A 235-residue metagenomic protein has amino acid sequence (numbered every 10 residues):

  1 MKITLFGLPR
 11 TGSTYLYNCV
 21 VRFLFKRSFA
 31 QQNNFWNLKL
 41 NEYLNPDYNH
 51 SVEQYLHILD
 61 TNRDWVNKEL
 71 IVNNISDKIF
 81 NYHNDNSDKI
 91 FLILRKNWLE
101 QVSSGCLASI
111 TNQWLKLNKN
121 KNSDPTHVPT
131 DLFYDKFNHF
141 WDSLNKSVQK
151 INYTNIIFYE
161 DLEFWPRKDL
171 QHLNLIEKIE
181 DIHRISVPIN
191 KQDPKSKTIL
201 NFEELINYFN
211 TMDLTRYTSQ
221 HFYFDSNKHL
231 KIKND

Functional and structural regions predicted by a protein language model:
M1-T61: PAPS-dependent sulfotransferase catalytic core
K2-T4, R63-K68, T154: Residue-level preference for the first positions of well-ordered beta-strands
G7, V21, K26-N34, L59 (+5 more regions): Catalytic phosphate/metal-binding cores of nucleic-acid and nucleotide-processing enzymes, i.e., regions that mediate
Y15-Y17, N73, V102, W165 (+1 more regions): Hydrophobic positions within alpha-helical membrane elements
S28-F29, E53, V66, I90-L92 (+1 more regions): Conserved beta-strand scaffold positions in the cores of enzyme catalytic domains, especially in NTP/NDP-utilizing
L38-H50, Y55, N118-D131, Q171-D235: PAPS-dependent sulfotransferase catalytic core
E53, H57-I79: Glycine-rich phosphate-binding loop used to anchor ATP phosphates in small-molecule kinases, encompassing both
I71, S76-K178: PAPS-dependent sulfotransferase catalytic domain
